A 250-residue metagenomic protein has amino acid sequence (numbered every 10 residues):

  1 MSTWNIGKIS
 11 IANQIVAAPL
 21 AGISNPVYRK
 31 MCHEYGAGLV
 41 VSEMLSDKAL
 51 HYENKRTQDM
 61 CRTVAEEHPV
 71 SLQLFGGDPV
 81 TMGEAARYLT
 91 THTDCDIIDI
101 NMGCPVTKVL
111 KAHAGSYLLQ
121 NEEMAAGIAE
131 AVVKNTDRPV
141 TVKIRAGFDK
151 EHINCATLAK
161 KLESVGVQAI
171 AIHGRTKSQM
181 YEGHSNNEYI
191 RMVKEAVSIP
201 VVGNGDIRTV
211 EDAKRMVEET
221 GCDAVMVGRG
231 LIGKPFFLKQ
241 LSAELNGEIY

Functional and structural regions predicted by a protein language model:
M1-Y250: Flavin-dependent oxidoreductase catalytic cores
